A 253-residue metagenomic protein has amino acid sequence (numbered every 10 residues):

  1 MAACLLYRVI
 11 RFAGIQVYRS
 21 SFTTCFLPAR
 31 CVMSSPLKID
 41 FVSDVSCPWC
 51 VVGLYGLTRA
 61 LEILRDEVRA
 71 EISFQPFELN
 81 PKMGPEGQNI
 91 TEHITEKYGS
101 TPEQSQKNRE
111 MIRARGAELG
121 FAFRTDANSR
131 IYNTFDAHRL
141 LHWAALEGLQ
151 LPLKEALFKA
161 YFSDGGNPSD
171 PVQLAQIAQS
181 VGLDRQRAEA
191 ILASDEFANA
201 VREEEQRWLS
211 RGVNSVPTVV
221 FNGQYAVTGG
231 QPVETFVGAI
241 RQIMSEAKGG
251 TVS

Functional and structural regions predicted by a protein language model:
Y7, Q16-Y18: Low-complexity, intrinsically disordered or signal/transmembrane-proximal segments
S21: Short polybasic linear motifs
A29, S35-V42, S46-D66, F74 (+1 more regions): C-terminal cap of thioredoxin/glutaredoxin-like
L54-Y161, E246, G250-T251: Structural alpha/beta surface segment adjacent to cysteine/selenocysteine redox centers across thiol/disulfide enzymes
